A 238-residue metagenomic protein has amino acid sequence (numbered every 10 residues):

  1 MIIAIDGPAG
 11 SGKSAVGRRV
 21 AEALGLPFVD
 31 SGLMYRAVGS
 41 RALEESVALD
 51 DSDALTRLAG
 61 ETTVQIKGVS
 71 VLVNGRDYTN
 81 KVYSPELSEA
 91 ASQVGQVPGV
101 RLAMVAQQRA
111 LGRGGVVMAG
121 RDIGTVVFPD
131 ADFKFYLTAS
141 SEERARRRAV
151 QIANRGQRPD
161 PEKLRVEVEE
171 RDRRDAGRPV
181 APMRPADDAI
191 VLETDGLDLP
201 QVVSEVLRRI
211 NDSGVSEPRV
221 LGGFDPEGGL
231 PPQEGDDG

Functional and structural regions predicted by a protein language model:
I3-I5: Hydrophobic anchor at the beta1->P-loop junction of P-loop NTPases
P8: P-loop (Walker A) phosphate-binding loop of NTP-binding proteins
K13: Conserved lysine of the Walker
V16: Hydrophobic positions on the alpha1 helix immediately C-terminal to the Walker A/P-loop
E22-P85: N-terminal phosphate/diphosphate-binding loop that engages ATP/GTP or pyrophosphate donors across diverse enzyme folds
G32, G75, M104, V117 (+1 more regions): Residue-level signal for inorganic ion chemistry
T79-V82, E86-Q157: ATP-dependent NMP and nucleoside kinases share a basic, alpha-helical "lid"
Q108-R113, R121-V126, D130, R155-E205: Small-molecule kinase domains that catalyze NTP-dependent phosphoryl transfer to phosphate-bearing small molecules
